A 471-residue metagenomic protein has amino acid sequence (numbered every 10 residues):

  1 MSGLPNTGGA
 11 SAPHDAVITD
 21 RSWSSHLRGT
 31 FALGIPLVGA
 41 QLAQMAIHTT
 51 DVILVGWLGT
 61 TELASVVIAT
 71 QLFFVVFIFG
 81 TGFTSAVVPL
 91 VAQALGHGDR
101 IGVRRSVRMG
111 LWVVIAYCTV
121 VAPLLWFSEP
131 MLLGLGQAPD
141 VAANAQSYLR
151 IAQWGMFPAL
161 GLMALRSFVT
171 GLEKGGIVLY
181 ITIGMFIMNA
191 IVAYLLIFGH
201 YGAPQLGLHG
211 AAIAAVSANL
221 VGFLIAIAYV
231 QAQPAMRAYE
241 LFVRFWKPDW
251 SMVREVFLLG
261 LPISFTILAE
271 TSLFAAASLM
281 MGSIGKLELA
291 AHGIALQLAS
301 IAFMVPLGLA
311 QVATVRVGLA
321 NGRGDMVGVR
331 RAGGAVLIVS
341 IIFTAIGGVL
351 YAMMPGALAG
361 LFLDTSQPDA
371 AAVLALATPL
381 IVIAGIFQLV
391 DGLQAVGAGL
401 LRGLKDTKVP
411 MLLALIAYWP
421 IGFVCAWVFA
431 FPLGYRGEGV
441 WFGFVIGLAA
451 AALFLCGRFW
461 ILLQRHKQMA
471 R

Functional and structural regions predicted by a protein language model:
M1-L37, V91-F157, M188-I191, A203-L261 (+2 more regions): Short alpha-helical transmembrane segments in multi-pass integral membrane proteins
A32-D51, I151, L162, A218-G222 (+4 more regions): Transmembrane helical elements of multi-pass membrane transporters/channels
G39, A43, I47, V76-G80 (+15 more regions): Residue-level hotspots within pore-lining transmembrane alpha-helices of multi-pass secondary transporters
L42-A64, L133-P139, L195-L206, S264 (+4 more regions): Helix-terminus/linker motif at the lipid-water interface of multi-pass membrane proteins
T49-I53, P130, A164-F168, I191-F198 (+6 more regions): Alpha-helical transmembrane segments of multipass membrane proteins
L54-F73, P139-N144, L208-H209, I213 (+4 more regions): Interfacial/gating helices of multi-pass transporter permease domains
L63-A122, W126, A159-E173, I177-V178 (+2 more regions): Small-residue-rich hydrophobic transmembrane alpha-helices
G397, L401, K408-P420, V428-Y435 (+1 more regions): C-terminal structured "cap/appendage" subdomains that terminate the fold
